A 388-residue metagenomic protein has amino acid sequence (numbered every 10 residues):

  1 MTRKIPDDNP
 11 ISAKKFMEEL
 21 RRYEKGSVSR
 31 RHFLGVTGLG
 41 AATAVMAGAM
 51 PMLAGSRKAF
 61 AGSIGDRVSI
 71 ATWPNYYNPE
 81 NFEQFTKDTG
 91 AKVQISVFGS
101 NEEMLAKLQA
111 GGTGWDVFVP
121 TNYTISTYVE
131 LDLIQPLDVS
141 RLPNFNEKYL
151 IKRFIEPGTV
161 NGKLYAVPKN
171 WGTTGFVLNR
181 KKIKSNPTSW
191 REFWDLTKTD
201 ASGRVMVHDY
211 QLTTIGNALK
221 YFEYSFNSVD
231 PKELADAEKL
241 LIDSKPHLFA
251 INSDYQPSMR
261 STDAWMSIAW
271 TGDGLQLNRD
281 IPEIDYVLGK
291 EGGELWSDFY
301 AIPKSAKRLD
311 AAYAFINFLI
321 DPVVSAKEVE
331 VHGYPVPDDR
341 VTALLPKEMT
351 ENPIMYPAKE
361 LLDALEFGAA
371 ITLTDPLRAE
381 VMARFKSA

Functional and structural regions predicted by a protein language model:
M1-H32, G55-R57: N-terminal secretory signal peptides
N9-S12, F16, P257, K359-A388: Conserved C-terminal helix/tail region of periplasmic/extracytoplasmic solute-binding proteins
K25-G26, H32-S56: N-terminal export signals
F60-T127: Early extracytoplasmic/lumenal segment of secretory-pathway proteins
S126-W171, S185-R191: Hinge/lid segment of periplasmic solute-binding proteins
Q135-N146, A166, P282-E294, P303-A306: Short beta-strand->loop
M206-Y210, T214-A218, F222-G289: Ligand-binding pocket segment of bilobal, Venus flytrap-like solute-binding proteins
D298, P303-L362: Mature extracytoplasmic/periplasmic domains
